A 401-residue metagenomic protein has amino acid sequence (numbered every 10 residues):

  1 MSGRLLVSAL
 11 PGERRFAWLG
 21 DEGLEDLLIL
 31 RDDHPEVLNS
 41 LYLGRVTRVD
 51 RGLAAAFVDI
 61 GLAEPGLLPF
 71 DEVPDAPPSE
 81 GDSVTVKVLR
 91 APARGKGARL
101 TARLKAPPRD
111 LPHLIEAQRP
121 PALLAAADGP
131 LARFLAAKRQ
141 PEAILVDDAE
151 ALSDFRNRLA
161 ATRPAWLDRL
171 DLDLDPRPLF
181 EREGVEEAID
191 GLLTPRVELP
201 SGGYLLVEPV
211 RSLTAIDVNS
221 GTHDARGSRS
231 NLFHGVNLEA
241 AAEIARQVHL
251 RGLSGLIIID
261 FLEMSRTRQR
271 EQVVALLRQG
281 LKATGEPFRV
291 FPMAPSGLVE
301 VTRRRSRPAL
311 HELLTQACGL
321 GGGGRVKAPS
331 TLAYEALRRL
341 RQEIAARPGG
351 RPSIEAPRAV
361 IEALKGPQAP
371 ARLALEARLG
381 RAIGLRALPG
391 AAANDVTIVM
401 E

Functional and structural regions predicted by a protein language model:
M1-S40, R90-G95, L100-S212, R386-A392 (+1 more regions): Extended, charged alpha/beta regions that create polyanion-binding interfaces
L28, E64-P74, D110-H113: A short macromolecule-binding patch
L30, F70-D71, A225-S230: Short acidic, glycine/proline-rich loop/turn micro-motifs
N39-D50, V84, V88: Structural detector for short beta-strands of small beta-barrel domains
G52-A56, E64-P65, V84-P112, S201-A377 (+1 more regions): Conserved glycine-centered short motifs in functionally critical loops
P74-T85: Short nucleic-acid-contacting surface segments enriched for D/E, G, S/T with interspersed K/R
